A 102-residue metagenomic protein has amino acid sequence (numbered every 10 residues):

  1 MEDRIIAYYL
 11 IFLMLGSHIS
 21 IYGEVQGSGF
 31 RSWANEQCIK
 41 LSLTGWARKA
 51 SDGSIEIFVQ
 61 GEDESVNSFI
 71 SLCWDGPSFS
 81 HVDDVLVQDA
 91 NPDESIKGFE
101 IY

Functional and structural regions predicted by a protein language model:
E2-Y102: Intrinsically disordered, low-complexity, mixed-charge
